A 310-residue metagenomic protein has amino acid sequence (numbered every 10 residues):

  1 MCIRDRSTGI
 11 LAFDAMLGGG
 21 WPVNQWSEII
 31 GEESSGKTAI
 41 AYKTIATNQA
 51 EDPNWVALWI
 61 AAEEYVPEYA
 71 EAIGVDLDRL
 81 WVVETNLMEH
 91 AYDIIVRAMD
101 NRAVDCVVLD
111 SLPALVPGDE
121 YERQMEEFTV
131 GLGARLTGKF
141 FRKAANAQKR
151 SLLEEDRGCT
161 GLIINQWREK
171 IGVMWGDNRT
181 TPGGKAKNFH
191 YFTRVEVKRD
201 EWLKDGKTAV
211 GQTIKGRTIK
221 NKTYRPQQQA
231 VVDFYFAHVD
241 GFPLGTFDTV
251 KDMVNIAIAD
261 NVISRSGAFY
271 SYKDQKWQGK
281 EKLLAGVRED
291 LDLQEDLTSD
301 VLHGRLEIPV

Functional and structural regions predicted by a protein language model:
R4-R79, Y92-D100: The Walker A/P-loop phosphate-binding site
A50, I73-L80, R123-L132, N178-G184: A short alpha->loop->secondary-structure connector
A98, V130-D260: Phosphate-binding/switch region of NTP-binding enzymes
V107-V108: Walker B beta-strand of ABC/ABC-like P-loop ATPase nucleotide-binding domains, specifically the conserved hydrophobic
S111: Walker B catalytic acidic pair
V116-R123, M174: Conserved ATPase-coupling elements of RecA-like P-loop NTPase cores
L244-K282: Long, well-ordered amphipathic alpha-helical subdomains in the mid-to-C-terminal portions of large enzyme subunits
A268-V310: Terminal-proximal interaction/regulatory segments of ATP-powered molecular machines
